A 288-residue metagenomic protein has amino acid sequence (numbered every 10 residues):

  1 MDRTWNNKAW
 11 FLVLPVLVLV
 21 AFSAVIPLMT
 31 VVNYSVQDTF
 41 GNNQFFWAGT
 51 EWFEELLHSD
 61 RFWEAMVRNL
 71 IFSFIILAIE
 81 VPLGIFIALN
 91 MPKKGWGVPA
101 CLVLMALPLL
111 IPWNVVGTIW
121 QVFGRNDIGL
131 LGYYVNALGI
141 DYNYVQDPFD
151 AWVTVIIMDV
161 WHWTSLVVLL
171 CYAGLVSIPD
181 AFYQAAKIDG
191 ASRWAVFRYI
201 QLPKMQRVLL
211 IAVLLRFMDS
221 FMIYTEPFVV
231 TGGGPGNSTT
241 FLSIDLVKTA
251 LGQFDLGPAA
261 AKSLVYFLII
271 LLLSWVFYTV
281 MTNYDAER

Functional and structural regions predicted by a protein language model:
D2-R288: A structural signal for multi-pass alpha-helical bundles of membrane permease subunits that mediate small-molecule
